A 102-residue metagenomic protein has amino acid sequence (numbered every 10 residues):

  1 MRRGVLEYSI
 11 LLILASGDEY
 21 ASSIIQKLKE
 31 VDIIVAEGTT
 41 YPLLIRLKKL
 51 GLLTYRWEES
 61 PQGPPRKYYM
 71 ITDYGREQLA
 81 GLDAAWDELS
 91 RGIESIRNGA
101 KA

Functional and structural regions predicted by a protein language model:
M1-T39: N-terminal helix-turn-helix DNA-binding core of bacterial DNA-binding proteins
L12, I45, T54, A80: A cross-family signal for key residues in well-ordered alpha-helices that form functional helical elements
T40-P42, L47: Basic amphipathic alpha-helical segments that dock to polyanions
G51: Glycine-centered, phosphate/nucleic-acid-interacting loop/turn motifs that mediate DNA/RNA or nucleotide
R56-S60: Conserved catalytic-core motifs of GNAT/GCN5-like acyltransferases
P61, P65-D83: Basic, amphipathic "hinge/linker" alpha-helix immediately C-terminal to the N-terminal HTH DNA-binding motif
E77-A102: Amphipathic alpha-helical dimerization/coiled-coil segments that flank or bridge DNA-binding/regulatory modules
